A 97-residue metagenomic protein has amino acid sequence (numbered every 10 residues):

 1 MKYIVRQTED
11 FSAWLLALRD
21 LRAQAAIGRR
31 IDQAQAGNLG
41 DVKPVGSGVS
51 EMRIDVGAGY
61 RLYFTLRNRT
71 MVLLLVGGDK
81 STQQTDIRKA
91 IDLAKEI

Functional and structural regions predicted by a protein language model:
M1-V5, A13, L21-Q24, L39 (+2 more regions): Enriched for short, Lys/Arg-rich terminal
T8: PIN/NYN-family metal-dependent endoribonuclease catalytic core
R19-R22, R30: Generic signature of intrinsically disordered, low-complexity, basic-rich segments and short cationic peptides
G28-V56: A short, surface-exposed loop/turn module that caps and links secondary-structure elements
